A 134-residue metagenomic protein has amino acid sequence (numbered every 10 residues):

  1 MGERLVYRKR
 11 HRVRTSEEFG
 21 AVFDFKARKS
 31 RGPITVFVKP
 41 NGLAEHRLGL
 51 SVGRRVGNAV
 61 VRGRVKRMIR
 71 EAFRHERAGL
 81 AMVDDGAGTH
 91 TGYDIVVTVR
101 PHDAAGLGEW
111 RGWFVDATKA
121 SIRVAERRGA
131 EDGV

Functional and structural regions predicted by a protein language model:
M1-V134: Positively charged, solvent-exposed patches that mediate nucleic-acid binding
